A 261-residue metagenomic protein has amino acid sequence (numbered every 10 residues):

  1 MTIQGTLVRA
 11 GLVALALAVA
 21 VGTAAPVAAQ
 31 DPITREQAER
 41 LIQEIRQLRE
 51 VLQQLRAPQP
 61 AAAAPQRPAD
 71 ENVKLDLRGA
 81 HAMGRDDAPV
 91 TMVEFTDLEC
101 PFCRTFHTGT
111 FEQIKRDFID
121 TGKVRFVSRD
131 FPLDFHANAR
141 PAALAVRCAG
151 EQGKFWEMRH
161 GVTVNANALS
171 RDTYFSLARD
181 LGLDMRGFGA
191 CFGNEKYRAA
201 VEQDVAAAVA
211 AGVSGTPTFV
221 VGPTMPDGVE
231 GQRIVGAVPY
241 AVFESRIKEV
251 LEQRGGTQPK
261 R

Functional and structural regions predicted by a protein language model:
M1-L7: N-terminal secretory signal peptides that target proteins for export/translocation
T2, L12, A16, V27-A69: N-terminal targeting signals for export/organelle localization
Q30-I42, S176-R261: C-terminal cap of thioredoxin/glutaredoxin-like
E36-E39, Q43-R46, E50-Q53, V93 (+12 more regions): Solvent-exposed, polar/charged alpha-helical surfaces in well-ordered, non-transmembrane soluble domains, broadly
K74-V90, F118: A short beta-strand-turn-helix
A88, L98-R179, D184, E249 (+1 more regions): Structural alpha/beta surface segment adjacent to cysteine/selenocysteine redox centers across thiol/disulfide enzymes
T91-E94, R125-S128, T218-V220: Structural recognition of the beta-strand scaffold that forms the well-ordered cores of secreted hydrolase catalytic
